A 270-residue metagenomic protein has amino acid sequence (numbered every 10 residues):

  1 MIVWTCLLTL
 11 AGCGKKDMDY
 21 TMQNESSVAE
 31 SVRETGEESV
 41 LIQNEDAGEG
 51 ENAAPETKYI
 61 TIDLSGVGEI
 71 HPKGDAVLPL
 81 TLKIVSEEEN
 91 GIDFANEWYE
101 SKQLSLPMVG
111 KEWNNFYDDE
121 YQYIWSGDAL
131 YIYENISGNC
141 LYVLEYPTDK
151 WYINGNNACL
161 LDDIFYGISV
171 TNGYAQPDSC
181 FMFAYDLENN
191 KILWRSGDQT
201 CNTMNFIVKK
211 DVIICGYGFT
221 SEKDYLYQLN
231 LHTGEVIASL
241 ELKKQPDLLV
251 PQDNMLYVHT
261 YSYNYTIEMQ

Functional and structural regions predicted by a protein language model:
T9-G12: C-terminal motif of bacterial Sec signal peptides marking the signal peptidase cleavage site
G14-K16: Bacterial signal peptide processing site
G50, A54-G110, N139-D149, K191-G197 (+1 more regions): Aromatic (tryptophan-biased) beta-strands that constitute blades/sheets of beta-rich domains
E69-I70, P79, P107-Y117, D149-L161 (+2 more regions): Repeated scaffold domains used in trafficking and secretory/extracellular systems, primarily beta-propellers
I124-W125, G173-S179, G218-K223: Short, solvent-exposed loop/turn segments at conserved positions within beta-propeller repeat blades
A129-Y131, F181-F183, Y225-Y227, Y263-Y265: A short loop-to-beta-strand structural motif that recurs across blades of beta-propeller domains
N135-S137, D186-N189, N230-T233, M269-Q270: Short loop/turn segments that connect beta-strands within beta-propeller blades
V250-Q270: Blade-level signature of beta-propeller repeat domains, shared across WD40, Kelch, NHL, RCC1 and BNR/Asp-box propellers
